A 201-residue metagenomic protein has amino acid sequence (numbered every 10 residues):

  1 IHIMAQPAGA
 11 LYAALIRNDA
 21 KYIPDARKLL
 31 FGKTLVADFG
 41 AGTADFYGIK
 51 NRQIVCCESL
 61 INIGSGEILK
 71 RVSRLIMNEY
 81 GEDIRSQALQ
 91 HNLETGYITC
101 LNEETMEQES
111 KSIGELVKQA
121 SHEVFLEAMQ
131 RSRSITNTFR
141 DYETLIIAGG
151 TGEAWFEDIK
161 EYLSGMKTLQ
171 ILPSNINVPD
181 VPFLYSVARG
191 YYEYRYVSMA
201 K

Functional and structural regions predicted by a protein language model:
I1-T34, I54-I61, S65, S110-K201: Nucleotide/phosphate-binding catalytic cleft detector across ATP-hydrolyzing and phosphate-transferring enzymes
P7-L11, G40-Y47: A short mid-domain helix/strand-loop element embedded in enzyme catalytic domains that forms or borders the active-site
K28, F39-G42, M77-D83: Secondary-structure boundary elements
F31-F39, F46-K50: PRPP/pyrophosphate-binding module of the type I phosphoribosyltransferase fold
V36-A41, L93-C100, V124-L126: Short, functional N-terminal and low-complexity linear motifs
A44-F46, I68, C100, E153-A154 (+1 more regions): Short, electropositive, low-hydrophobicity segments enriched in small/polar residues
Y47-S86, F183: Glycine-rich phosphate-binding loop plus the immediately following alpha-helix
N78-K118: A mobile "lid/hinge" subdomain adjacent to the ATP/sugar-phosphate binding pocket shared across diverse ATP-dependent
